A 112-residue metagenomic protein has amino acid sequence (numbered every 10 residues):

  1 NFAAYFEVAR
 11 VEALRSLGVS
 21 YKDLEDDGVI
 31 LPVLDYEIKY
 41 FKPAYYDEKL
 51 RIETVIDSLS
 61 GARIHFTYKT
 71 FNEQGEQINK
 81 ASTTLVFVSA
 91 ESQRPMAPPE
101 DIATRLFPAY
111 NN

Functional and structural regions predicted by a protein language model:
N1-E25: Active-site helix/loop of acyl-thioester processing domains in fatty-acid/polyketide metabolism, spanning hotdog-fold
R15, Y45-K49, D57-N112: HotDog/MaoC-like acyl-thioester-processing domains
G18, D35-K42, Q74: Short, well-ordered turn and helix-capping elements at secondary-structure junctions
D23, D27, Q74-E76: Short, glycine- and charge-enriched coil/turn segments that flank and shape catalytic ligand pockets
L31: Short proline/glycine- and basic residue-enriched helix-capping loop/turn segments at helix->loop/beta transitions
L34-Y40, I52-E53, T67: Short structured motifs
